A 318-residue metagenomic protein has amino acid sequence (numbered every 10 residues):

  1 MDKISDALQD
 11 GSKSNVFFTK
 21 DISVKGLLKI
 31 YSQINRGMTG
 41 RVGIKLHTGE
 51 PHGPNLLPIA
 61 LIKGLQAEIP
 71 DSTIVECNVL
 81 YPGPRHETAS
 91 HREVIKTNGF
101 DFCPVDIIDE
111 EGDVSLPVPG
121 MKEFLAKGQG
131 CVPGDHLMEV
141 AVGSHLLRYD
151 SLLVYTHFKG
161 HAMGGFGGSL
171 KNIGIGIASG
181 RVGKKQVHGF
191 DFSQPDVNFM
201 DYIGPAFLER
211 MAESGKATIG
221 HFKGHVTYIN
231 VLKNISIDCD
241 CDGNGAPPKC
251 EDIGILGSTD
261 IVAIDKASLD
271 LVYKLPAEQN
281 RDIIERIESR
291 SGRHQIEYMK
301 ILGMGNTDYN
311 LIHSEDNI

Functional and structural regions predicted by a protein language model:
D2-I318: Extended, low-polarity segments enriched in aliphatic/aromatic residues
